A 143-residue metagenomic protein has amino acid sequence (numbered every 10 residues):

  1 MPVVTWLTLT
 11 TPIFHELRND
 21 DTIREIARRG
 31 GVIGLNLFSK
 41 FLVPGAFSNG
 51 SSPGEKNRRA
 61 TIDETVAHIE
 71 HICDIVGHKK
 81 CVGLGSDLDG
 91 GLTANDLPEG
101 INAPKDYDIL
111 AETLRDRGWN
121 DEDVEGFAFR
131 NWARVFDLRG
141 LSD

Functional and structural regions predicted by a protein language model:
M1-V3, F14-G31, D63-K80: Histidine/acidic residue-rich metal-binding segments in metalloenzymes
V3-L7, G34-N36, G85, F127: A cross-family glycoside hydrolase active-site/sugar-binding cleft signature
W6-N19, N49-T61, G100, N120: Glycine-rich tight-turn/loop motif centered on a GG-T
G30-L42, F47: A conserved active-site cap/scaffold subdomain adjacent to cofactor or substrate pockets
I33, I72, D87, V124: Conserved, mostly hydrophobic/aromatic
N36-L37, V76-I101: Short acidic/histidine-rich active-site segments
V43, R59-D63, A67-E70, D121-F136: C-terminal helical cap
N102-D143: Mid-to-C-terminal alpha-helical segments outside catalytic/metal-binding sites
